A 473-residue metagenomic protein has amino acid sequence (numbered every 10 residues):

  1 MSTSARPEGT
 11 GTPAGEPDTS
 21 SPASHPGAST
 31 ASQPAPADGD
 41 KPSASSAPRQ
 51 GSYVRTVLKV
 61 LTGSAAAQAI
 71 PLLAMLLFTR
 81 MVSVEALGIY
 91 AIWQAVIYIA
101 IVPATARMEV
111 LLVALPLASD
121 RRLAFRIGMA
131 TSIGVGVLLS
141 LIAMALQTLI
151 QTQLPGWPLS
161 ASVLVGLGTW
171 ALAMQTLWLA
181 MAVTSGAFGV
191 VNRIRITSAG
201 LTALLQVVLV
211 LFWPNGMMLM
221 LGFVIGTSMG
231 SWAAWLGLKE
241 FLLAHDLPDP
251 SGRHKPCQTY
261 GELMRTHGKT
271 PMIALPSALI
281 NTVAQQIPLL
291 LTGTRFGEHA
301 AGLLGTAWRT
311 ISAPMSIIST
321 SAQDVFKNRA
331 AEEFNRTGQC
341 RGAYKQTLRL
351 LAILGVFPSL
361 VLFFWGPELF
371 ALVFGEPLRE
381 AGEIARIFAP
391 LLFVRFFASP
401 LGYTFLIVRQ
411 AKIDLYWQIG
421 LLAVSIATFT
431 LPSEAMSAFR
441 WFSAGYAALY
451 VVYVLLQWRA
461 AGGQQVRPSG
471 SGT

Functional and structural regions predicted by a protein language model:
T3, T12-R49, Y53, G189 (+7 more regions): Interhelical loop/hinge segments that connect adjacent transmembrane helices in multipass membrane
T3-A5, E16-D18, A23, A31-K41 (+8 more regions): Signature of the first transmembrane helix
G51, R55-P71, W93, Y98 (+8 more regions): Membrane-water interface segments that mark the loop-to-transmembrane alpha-helix transition
V54, A114-D120, A171-I196, P390-W417: Membrane-interface junctions at transmembrane-helix termini in multi-pass inner-membrane proteins
T56-L72, T197-T202, L219-L243, P250-K327 (+1 more regions): Transmembrane helical elements of multi-pass membrane transporters/channels
V84-G88, Q147-V165, F363-F393, Q464: Interfacial segments at transmembrane-helix termini and the short loops linking adjacent helices
V102-D120, V183-T184, A307, I311-R336 (+1 more regions): Helix-loop junctions and terminal segments of transmembrane helices in multi-pass membrane transport/translocation
P158-G166, N192-G252, I419-V424, A435-A461: Hydrophobic alpha-helical transmembrane segments
